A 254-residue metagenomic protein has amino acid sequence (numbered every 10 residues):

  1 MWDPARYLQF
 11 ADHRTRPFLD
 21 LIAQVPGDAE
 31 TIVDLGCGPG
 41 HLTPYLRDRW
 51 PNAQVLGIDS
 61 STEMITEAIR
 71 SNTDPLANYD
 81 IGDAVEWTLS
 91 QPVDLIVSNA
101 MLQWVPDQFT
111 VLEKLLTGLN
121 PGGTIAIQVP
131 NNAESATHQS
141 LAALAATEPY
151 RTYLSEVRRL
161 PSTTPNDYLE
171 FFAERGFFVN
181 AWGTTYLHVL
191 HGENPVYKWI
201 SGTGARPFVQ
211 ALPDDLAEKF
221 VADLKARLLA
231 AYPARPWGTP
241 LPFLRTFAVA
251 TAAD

Functional and structural regions predicted by a protein language model:
M1-H13: Class I SAM-dependent methyltransferase Rossmann-like catalytic core, especially the SAM/SAH-binding loop
D12-E30, Y45: Conserved alpha-helix/loop element of class I SAM-dependent methyltransferases that forms part of the SAM/SAH-binding
T31-W87: Class I SAM-dependent methyltransferase SAM/SAH-binding core
P39-H41, P161-D254: Conserved Class I S-adenosyl-L-methionine
T88-I96: A short acidic, Gly/Pro-enriched loop at the edge of an enzyme's catalytic core that lines a small-molecule cofactor
L95-F109, N131: A short SAM/SAH-binding and catalytic strip from SAM-dependent methyltransferases
V105-P106, L119-P121: Helix-to-beta-strand junctions that scaffold the AdoMet/dcAdoMet cofactor pocket in Class I SAM-dependent enzymes
F109, T124-G192: Conserved catalytic/acceptor-binding region of the Class I
